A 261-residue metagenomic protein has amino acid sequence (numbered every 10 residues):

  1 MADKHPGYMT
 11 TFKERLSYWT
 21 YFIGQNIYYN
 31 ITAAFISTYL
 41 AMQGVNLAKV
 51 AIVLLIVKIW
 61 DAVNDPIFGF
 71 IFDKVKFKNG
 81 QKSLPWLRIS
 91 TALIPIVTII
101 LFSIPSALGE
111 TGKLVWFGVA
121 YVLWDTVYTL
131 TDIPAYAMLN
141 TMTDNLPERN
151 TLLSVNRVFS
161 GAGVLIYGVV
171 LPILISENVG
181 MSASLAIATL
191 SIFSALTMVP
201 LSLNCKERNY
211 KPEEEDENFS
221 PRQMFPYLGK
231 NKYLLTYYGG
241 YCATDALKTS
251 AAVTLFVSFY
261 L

Functional and structural regions predicted by a protein language model:
A2-L261: Membrane-embedded alpha-helical bundles of multi-pass transporters/translocases, especially carrier/permease families
